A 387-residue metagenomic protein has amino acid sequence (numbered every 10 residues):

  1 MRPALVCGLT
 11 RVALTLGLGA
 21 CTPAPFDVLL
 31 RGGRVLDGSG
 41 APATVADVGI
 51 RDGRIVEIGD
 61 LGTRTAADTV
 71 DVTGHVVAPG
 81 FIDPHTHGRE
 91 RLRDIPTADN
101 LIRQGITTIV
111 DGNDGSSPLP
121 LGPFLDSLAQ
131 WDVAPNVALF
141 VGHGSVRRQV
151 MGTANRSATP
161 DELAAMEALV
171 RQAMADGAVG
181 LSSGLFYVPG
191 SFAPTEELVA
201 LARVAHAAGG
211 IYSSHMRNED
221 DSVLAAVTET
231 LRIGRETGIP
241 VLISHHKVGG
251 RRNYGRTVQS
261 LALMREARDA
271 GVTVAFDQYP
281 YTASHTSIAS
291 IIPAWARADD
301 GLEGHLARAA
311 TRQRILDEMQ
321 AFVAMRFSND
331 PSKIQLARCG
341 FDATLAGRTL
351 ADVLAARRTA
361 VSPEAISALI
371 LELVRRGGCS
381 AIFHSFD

Functional and structural regions predicted by a protein language model:
M1-V12: Bacterial N-terminal signal peptides that target proteins for export
G19-A20: C-terminal motif of bacterial Sec signal peptides marking the signal peptidase cleavage site
P23-L29, V35-G80: Histidine-rich, glycine-flanked metal-binding segment
G33, V48, G53, G74 (+7 more regions): Divalent metal-coordination and catalytic microenvironments
V72-V77, F81-G88, R93-S183, A202-H206 (+3 more regions): Divalent-metal coordination cores built from histidine and acidic residues
D114-G115, F186, M216-N218, H246: Short, ordered loop/turn segments at secondary-structure junctions
W131-V137, T195-S214, E236-G238: Alpha-helix-loop-beta-strand connector modules within alpha/beta enzyme cores
F140-V141, S145, Q149-P160, A164-V188 (+5 more regions): Active-site neighborhoods of metal-dependent hydrolases
